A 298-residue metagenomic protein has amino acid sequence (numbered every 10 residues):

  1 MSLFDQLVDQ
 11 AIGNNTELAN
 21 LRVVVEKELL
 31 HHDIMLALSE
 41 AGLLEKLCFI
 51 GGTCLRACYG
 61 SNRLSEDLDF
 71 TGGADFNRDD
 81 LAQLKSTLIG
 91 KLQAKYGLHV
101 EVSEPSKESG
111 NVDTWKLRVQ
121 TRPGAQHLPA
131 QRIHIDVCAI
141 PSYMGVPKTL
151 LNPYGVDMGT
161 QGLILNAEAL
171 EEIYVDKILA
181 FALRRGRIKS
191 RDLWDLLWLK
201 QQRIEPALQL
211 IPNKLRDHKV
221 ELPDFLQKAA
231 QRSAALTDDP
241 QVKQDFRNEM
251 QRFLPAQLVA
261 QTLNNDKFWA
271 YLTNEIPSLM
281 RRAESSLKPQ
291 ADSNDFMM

Functional and structural regions predicted by a protein language model:
M1-L47, C58-S61, G73-M298: Structured mid-to-C-terminal alpha-helical surface segments
I50-T53: Glycine-rich beta-strand-to-loop/alpha-helix junction loops that act as flexible
S65: Anion-coordinating catalytic cores for phosphoryl-, nucleotidyl-, and glycosidic chemistry
